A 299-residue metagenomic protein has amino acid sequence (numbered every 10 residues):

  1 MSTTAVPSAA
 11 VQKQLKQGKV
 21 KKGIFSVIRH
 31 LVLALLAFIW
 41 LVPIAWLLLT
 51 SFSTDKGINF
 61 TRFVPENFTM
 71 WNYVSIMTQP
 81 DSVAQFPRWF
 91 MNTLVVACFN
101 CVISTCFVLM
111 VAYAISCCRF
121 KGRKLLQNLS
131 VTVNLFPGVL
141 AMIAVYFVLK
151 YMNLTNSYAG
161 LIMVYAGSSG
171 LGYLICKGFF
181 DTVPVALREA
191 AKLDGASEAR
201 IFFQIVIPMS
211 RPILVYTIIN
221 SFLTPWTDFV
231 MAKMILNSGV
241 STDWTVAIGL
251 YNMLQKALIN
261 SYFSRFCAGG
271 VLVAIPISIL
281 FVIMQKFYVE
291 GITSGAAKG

Functional and structural regions predicted by a protein language model:
M1-Q12: Short, intrinsically disordered terminal tails adjacent to the first/last structured region
V6-S8, G18-K21, F25-G299: A structural signal for multi-pass alpha-helical bundles of membrane permease subunits that mediate small-molecule
